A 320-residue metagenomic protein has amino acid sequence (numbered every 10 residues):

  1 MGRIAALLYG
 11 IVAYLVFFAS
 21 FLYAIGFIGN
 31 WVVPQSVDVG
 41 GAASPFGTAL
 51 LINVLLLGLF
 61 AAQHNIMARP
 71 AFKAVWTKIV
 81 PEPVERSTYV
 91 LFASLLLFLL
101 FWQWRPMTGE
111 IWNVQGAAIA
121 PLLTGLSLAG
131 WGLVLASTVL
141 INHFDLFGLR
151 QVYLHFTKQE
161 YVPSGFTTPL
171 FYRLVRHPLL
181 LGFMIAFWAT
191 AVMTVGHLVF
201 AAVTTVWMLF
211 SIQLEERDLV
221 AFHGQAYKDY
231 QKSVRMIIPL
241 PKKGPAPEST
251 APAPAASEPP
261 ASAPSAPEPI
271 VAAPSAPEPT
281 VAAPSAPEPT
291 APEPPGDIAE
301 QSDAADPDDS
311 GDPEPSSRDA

Functional and structural regions predicted by a protein language model:
M1-Y14: Alpha-helical transmembrane segments and their helix-start/interface "positive-inside/aromatic belt" motifs in integral
Y14-P34: Alpha-helical transmembrane segments of multi-pass membrane proteins
Y23-G26, G47, L56, L133 (+3 more regions): Hydrophobic transmembrane alpha-helices
D38-G47, V75-F92, T157-Y161: Juxtamembrane helix-capping/reentrant segments at transmembrane boundaries
S44-L57, I119-A136: Alpha-helical transmembrane segments
A62-I79, G109: Membrane-helix interface/capping segments
L149-P163: Juxtamembrane inter-helical linkers in multi-pass membrane proteins
P267-A320: Long, low-complexity, intrinsically disordered segments
